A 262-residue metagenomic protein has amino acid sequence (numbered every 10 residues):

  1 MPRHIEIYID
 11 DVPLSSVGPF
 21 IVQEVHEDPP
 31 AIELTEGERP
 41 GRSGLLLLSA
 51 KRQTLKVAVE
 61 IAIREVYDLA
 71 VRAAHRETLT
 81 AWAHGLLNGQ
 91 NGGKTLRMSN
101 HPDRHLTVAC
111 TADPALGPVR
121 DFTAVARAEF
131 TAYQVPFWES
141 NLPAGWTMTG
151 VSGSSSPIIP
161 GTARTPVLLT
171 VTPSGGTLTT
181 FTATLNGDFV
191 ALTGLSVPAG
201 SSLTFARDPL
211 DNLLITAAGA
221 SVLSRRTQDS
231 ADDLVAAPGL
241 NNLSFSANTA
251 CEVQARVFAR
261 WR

Functional and structural regions predicted by a protein language model:
M1-H4, L86-G93, S174-T179, D208-D211: A short, compositionally biased
M1-R39: Polar/acidic, low-complexity leader/linker segments enriched in S/T/G and N/D
E6-Y8, R64, D68-T111, N242: Short, acidic/charged, Gly/Pro-enriched secondary-structure junctions
I9-D11, N100-P102, G187, G219-A220: Residue-level detection of beta-strand-connecting loop/turn positions
H26-E27, G89-P136: Short beta-strand and beta-hairpin "edge-sheet" elements
R42-A73, D121-P136, N241: Oligomerization/assembly interface segments of phage tail-like spikes and tubes
K51-L55, N88-Q90, R120-A124, G161-A163 (+2 more regions): Solvent-exposed loop and beta-edge segments used for protein-protein assembly and interaction
W138-R262: Intrinsically disordered, low-complexity segments enriched in serine, threonine, and glycine
